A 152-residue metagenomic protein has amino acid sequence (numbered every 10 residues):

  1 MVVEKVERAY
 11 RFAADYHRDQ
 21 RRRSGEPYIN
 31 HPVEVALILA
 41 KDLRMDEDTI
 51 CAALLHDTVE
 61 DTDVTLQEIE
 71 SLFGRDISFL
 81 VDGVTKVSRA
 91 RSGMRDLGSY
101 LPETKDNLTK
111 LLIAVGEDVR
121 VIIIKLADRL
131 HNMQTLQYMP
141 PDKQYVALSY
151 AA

Functional and structural regions predicted by a protein language model:
M1-A152: Active-site helical microenvironments for divalent-metal-assisted chemistry
